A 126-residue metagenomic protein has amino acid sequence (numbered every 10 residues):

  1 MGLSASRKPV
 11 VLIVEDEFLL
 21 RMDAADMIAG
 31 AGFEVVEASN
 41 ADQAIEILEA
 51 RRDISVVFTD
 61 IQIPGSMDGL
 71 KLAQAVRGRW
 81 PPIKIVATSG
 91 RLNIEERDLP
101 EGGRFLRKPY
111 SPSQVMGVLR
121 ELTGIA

Functional and structural regions predicted by a protein language model:
M1-L12, F18-L19, Q43, D53 (+3 more regions): Non-catalytic signal-transmission and effector/linker regions of two-component phosphorelay proteins
F18-V36: Two-component/phosphorelay signaling modules centered on CheY-like receiver
E37-V56: Acidic, metal-coordinating helix/loop segments flanking the phosphotransfer/catalytic sites of two-component signaling
N40, M67-L72: Acidic catalytic/metal-coordinating carboxylates
D60-I61: Active-site residues of response regulator receiver
L70-P82: Short amphipathic alpha-helix used as the core "switch/output" element in two-component signaling
V86-S89: Hydrophobic/aromatic residues positioned on beta-strands within the core alpha/beta folds
D98-L106: As written
